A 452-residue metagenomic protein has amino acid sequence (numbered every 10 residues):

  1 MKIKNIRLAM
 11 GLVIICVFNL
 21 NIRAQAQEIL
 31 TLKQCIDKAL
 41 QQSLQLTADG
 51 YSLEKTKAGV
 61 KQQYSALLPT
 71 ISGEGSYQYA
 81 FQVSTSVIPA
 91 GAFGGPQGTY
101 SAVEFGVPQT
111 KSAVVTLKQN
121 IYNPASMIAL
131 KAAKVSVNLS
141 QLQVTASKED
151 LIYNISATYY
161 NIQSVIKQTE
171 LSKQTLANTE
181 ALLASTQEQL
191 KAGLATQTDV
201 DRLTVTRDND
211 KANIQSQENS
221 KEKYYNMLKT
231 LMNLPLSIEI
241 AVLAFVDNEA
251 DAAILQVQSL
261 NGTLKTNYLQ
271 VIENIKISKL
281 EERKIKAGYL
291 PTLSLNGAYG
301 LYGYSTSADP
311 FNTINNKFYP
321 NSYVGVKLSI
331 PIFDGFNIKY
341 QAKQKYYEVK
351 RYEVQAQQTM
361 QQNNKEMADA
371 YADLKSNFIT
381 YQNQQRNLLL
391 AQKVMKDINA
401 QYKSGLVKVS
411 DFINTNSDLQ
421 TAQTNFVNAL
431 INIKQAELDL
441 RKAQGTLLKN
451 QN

Functional and structural regions predicted by a protein language model:
K2, A58, V144, D150-T263 (+2 more regions): Periplasmic alpha-helical coiled-coil/stalk elements that build and connect Gram-negative outer-membrane
C16-A24: C-terminal segment of classical bacterial N-terminal signal peptides
A24-S76, Q82, L236, V242-E281 (+3 more regions): Bacterial Sec-pathway N-terminal export signals of envelope proteins
Q25, N425-N452: Acidic, low-complexity, intrinsically disordered peripheral segments
Q27-A157, L293, G297: Short flexible linkers and secondary-structure junctions
T47-Y51, Y64-S65, T110, I121-K148 (+6 more regions): Sec/SRP-type N-terminal targeting helices
Y77-F81, I121, Y299-G303, I330-D334 (+1 more regions): Transmembrane beta-strands of outer-membrane beta-barrel pores
L190-L194, Y402-L406, A443: A short glycine-centered flexible hinge/capping loop motif at secondary-structure junctions
